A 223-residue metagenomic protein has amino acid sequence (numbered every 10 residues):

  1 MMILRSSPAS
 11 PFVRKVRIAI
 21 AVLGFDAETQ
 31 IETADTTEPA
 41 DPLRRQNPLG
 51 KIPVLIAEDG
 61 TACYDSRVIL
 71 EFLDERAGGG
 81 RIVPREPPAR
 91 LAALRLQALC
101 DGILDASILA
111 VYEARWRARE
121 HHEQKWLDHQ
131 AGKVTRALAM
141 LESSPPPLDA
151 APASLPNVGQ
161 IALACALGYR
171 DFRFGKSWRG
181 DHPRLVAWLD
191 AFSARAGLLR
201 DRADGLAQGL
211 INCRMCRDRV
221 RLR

Functional and structural regions predicted by a protein language model:
M1-I3, R173-F174, D218: A short, structure-level motif marking secondary-structure boundaries and short turns
M1-Q124: GST-like domain detector, emphasizing the conserved glutathione-binding G-site in the N-terminal thioredoxin-like
A21, F172, A194: Short polybasic/polar patches that bind polyanions
F25, R45, E75, S143-A150 (+1 more regions): Secondary-structure boundary motif
L70, D74, L94-Q97, L138 (+2 more regions): Non-transmembrane alpha-helical segments in soluble domains of secreted/periplasmic/extracellular proteins
G80-R85, A150-S154, G180, L199-D204: Short, hydrophobic secondary-structure boundary micro-motifs
C100-D190: GST-like fold's C-terminal all-alpha helical module
G180-R223: Long hydrophobic alpha-helical segments typical of transmembrane helices together with their membrane-interfacial
